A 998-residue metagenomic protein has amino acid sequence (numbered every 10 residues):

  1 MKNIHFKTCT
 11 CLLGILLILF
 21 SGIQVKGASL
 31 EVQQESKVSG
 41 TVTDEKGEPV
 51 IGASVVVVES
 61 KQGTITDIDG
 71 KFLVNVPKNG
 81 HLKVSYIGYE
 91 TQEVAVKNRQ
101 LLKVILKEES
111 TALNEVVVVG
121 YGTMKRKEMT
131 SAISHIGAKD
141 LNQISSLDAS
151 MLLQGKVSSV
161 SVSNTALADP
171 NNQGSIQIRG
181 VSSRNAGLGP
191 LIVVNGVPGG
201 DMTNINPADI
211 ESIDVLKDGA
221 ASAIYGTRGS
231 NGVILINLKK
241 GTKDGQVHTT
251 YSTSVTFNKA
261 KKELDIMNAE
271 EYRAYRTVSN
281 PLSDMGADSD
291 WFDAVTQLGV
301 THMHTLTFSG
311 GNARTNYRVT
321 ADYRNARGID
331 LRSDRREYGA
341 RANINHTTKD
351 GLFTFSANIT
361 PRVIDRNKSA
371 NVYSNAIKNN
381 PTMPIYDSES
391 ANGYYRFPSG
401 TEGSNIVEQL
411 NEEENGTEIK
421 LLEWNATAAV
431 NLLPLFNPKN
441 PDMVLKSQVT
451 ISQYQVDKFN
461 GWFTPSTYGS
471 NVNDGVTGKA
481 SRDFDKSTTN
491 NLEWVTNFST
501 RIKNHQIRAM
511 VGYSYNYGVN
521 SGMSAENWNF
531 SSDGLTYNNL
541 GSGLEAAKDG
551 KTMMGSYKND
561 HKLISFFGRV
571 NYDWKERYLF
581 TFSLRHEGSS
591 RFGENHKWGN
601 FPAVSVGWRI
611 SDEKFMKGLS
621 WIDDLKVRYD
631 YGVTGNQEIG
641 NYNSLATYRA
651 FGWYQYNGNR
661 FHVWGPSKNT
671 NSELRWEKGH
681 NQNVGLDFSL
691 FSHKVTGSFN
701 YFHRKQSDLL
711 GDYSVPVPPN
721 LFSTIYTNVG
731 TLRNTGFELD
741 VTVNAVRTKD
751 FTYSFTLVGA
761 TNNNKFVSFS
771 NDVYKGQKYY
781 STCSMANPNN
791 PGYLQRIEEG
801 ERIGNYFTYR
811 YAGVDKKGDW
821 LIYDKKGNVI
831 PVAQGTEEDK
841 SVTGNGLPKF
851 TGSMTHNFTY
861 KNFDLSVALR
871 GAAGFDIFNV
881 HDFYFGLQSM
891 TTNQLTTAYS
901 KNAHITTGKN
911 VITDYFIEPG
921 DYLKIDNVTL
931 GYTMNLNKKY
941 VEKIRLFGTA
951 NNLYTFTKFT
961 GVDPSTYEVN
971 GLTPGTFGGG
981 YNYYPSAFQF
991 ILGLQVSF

Functional and structural regions predicted by a protein language model:
M1-R362, Y394-P398, V407, E423-W424 (+8 more regions): Short, small/polar-rich motifs associated with maturation and membrane association, primarily at protein termini
V55, V84, I192, T500 (+3 more regions): Short aromatic-centered micro-motifs
L141, G189, R273, G299-H302 (+8 more regions): Extracellular/periplasmic, surface-exposed regions of secreted and cell-surface proteins
S150-K156, T724-R733, K775-Y806, V842-T855 (+2 more regions): C-terminal extracellular loops and terminal segments of Gram-negative outer membrane beta-barrel proteins
K262-D293, T382-L410, L535-H561, G652-N669 (+2 more regions): Flexible glycine-rich, low-complexity coil/linker segments exposed to the extracellular/periplasmic environment
G512, R569-D573, V758, N805-K816 (+3 more regions): Exposed, low-structure sequence patches enriched in small/polar residues
N845-I877: Glycine-rich, aromatic-lined ligand/substrate-binding cores of catalytic and carbohydrate-binding domains
L865-I925: C-terminal beta-barrel architecture of Gram-negative outer-membrane proteins
